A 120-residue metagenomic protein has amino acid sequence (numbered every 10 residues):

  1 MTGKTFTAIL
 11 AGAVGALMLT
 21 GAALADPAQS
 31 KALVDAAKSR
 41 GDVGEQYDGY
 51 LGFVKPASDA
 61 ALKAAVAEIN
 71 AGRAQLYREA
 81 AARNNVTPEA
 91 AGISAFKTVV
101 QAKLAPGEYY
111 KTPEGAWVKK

Functional and structural regions predicted by a protein language model:
M1-L10: Bacterial N-terminal signal peptides that target proteins for export
L10, G52-K55, I69-G72: Short amphipathic alpha-helical segments, especially helix-boundary/capping motifs
L19-A22: N-terminal signal peptide c-region/cleavage motif recognized by signal peptidases
P27-A64, R83-N84, P88-K120: Amphipathic, charged alpha-helical segments and their helix-to-coil junctions in extracytoplasmic/peripheral assemblies
V66-A81: Short, well-ordered alpha-helical segments
